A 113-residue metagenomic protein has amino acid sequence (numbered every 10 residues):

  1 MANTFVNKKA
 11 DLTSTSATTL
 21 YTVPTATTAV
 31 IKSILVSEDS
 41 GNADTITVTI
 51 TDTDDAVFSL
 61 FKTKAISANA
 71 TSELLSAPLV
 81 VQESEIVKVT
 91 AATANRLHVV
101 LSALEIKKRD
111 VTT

Functional and structural regions predicted by a protein language model:
M1-A29, S33, T90-T113: C-terminal interaction-tip segments
T28-L35, L75, V80: Ordered hydrophobic segments in well-structured contexts
V36-G41, A92: Short solvent-exposed strand-capping/beta-turn motif centered on an Asx-Ser/Thr pair
I46-V48, V87-V89: Hydrophobic beta-strand residues in large extracellular and virion-surface proteins
T47-T51, V100-S102: Beta-strand signatures of extracellular beta-sandwich domains
T51-I86: Intrinsically disordered, low-complexity Pro/Gly/Ser/Thr-rich segments with frequent PxxP/GP/PP motifs and embedded
